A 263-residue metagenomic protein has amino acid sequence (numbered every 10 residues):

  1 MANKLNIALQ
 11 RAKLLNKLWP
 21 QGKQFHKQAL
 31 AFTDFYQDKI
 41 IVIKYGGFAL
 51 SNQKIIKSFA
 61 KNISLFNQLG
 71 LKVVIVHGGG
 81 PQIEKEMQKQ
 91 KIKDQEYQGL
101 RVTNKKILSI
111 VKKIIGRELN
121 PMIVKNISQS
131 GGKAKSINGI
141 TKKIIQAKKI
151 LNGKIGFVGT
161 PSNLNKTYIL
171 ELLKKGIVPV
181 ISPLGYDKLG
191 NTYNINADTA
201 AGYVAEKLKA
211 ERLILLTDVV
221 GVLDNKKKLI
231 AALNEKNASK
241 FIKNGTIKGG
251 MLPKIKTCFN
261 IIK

Functional and structural regions predicted by a protein language model:
M1-K263: Nucleotide/pyrophosphate-binding catalytic subdomain
